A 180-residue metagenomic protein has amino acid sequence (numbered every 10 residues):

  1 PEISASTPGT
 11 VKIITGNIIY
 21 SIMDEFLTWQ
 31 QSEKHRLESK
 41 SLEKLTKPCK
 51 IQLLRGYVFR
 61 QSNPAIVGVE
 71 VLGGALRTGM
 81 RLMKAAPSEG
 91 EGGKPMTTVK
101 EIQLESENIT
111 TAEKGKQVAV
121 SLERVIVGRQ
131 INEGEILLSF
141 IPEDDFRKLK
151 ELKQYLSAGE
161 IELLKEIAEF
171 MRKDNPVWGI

Functional and structural regions predicted by a protein language model:
P1-I180: Contiguous effector/interaction surfaces
